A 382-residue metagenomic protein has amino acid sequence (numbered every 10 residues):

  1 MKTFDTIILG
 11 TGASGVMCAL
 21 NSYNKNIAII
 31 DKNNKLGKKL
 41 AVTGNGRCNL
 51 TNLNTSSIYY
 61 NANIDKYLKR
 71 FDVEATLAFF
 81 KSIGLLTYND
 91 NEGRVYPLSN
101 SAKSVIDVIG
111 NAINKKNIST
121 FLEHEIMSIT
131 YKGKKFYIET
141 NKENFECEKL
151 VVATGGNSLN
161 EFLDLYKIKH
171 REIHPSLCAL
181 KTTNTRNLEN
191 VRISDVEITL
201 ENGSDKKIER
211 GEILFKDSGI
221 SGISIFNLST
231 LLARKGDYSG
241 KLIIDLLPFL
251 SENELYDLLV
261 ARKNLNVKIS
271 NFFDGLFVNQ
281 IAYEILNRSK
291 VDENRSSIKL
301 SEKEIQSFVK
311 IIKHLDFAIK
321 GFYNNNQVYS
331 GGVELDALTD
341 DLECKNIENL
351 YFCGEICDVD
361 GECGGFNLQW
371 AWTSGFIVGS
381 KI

Functional and structural regions predicted by a protein language model:
M1-S14: Beta1/beta-strand and adjacent pyrophosphate-binding region of the FAD-binding site in flavoprotein oxidoreductases
I7, Y23-N45: Glycine-rich FAD pyrophosphate-binding loop
I7-L9, I30, I126, I138 (+5 more regions): Short hydrophobic core segments
A41-N63, Y67-I106: A conserved beta-strand/loop capping segment in the N-terminal third of enzymes that catalyze redox or closely related
N49-L50, A75-G93, V152-A153, T199-L350 (+1 more regions): Residue-level recognition of phosphate/Mg2+-coordinating polar/acidic sites in nucleotide-handling active sites
I64-D72, E92-N111, A153, N157-N160 (+2 more regions): Short beta-strand to alpha-helix junction loop
L122-K135: A conserved short coil-to-beta-strand element within the FAD-binding core of flavoproteins
G155-F162, C344, D358-I382: A conserved FAD-binding loop/helix module that cradles the flavin
